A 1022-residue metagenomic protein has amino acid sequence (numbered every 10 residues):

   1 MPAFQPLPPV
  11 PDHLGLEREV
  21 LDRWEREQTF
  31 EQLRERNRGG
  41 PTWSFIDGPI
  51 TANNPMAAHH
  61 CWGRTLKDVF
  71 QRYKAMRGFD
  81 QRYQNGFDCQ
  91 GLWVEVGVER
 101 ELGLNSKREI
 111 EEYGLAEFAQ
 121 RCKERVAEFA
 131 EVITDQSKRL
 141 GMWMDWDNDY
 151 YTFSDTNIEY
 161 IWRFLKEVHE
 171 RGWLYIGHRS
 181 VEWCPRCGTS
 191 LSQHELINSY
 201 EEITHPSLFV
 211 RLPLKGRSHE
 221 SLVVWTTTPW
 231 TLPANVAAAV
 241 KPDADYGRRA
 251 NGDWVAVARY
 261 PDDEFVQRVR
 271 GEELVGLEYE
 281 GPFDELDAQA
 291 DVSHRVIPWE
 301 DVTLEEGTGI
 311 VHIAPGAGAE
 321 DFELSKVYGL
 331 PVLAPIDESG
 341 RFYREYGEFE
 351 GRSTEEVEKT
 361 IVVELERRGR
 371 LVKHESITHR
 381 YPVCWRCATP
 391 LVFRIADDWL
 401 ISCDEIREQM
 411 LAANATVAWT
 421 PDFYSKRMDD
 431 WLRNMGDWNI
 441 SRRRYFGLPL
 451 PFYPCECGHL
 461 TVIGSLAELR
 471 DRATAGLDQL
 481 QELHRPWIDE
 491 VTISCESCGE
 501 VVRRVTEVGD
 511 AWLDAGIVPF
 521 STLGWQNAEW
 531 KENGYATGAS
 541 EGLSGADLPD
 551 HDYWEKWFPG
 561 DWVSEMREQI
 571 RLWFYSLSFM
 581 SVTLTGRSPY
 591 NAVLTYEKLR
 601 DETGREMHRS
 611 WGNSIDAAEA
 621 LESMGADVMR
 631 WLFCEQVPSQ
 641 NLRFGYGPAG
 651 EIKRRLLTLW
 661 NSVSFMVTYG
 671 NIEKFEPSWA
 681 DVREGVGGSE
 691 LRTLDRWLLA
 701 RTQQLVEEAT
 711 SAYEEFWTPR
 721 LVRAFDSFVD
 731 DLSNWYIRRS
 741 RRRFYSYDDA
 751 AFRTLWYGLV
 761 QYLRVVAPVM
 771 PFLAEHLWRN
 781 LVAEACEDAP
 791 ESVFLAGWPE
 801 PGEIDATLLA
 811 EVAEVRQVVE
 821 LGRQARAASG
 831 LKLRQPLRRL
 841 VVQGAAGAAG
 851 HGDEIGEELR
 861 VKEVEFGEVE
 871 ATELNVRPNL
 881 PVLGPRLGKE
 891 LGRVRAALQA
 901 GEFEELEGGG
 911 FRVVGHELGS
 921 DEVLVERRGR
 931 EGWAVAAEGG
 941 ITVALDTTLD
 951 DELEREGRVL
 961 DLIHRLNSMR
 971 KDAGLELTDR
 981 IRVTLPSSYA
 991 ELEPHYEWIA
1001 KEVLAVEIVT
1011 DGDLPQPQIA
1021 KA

Functional and structural regions predicted by a protein language model:
M1-D47, N53, V98-G103, R121-D135 (+6 more regions): Conserved oxyanion/phosphate-binding beta-strand-loop segments in alpha/beta enzyme cores
P2, P9-H13, E19, R23-E27 (+15 more regions): Residue patterns forming the tRNA-binding/recognition surfaces of aminoacyl-tRNA synthetases and related DALR
L16, P233, A237-V240, A244-I310 (+2 more regions): Protease-associated
E35-V98, I161, V224-T231, V292-L324 (+6 more regions): N-terminal catalytic cores of NTP/NDP-binding nucleotidyl/phosphoryl-transfer enzymes
R38-D47, V69, N105-E109, T134-G141 (+11 more regions): Active-site-adjacent bridging/hinge elements
C61-V69, L222-V266, V311-P315, Y328-A334 (+5 more regions): Extended active-site and interfacial segments that coordinate phosphate-rich ligands in large catalytic machineries
T65-R82, A319-L330, V362-L365, I570-G586 (+2 more regions): Metal-dependent nuclease catalytic cores in nucleic-acid-processing enzymes, especially RNase H-like/related
F209, G247, R433-P519, W525 (+4 more regions): Feature 926 captures the class I aminoacyl-tRNA synthetase adenylation module centered on the KMSKS loop
